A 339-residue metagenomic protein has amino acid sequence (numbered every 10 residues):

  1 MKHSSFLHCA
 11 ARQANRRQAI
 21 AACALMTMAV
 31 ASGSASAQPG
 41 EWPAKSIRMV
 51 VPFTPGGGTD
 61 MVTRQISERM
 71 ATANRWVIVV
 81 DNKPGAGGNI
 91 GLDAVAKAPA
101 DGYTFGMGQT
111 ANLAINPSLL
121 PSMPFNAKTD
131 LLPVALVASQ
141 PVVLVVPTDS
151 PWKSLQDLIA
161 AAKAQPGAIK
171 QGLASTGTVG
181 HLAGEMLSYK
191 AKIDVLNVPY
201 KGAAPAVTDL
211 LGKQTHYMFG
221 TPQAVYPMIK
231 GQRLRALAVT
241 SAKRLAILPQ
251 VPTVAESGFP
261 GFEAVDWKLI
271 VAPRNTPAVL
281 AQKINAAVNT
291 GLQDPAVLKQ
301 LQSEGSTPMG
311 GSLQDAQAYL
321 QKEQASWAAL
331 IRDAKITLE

Functional and structural regions predicted by a protein language model:
K2, A44-S46, K190, A278-E339: An extracytoplasmic/periplasmic, membrane-proximal ligand-sensing/linker region
F6, N15-I20: N-terminal export leaders
A21-M26: Hydrophobic helical h-region of N-terminal Sec-dependent signal peptides in bacterial secretory/periplasmic proteins
A29-S34: N-terminal signal peptide c-region/cleavage motif recognized by signal peptidases
A37-T129, A168-K170, K192-T221, M228 (+2 more regions): N-terminal (or domain-start) structured segment
K97-Y103, T110, S118-P205, V254 (+1 more regions): Hinge/capping helix and adjacent helix->loop/strand transition within the periplasmic-binding protein
P124-L136, G172, D194-V198, H216-Y217 (+2 more regions): Short beta-strand->loop
